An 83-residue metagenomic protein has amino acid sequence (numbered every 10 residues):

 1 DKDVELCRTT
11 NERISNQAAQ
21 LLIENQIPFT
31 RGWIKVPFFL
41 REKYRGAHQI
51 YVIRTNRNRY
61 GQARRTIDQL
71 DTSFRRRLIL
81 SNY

Functional and structural regions predicted by a protein language model:
D1-Y83: Acidic/polar low-complexity segments and flexible, solvent-exposed patches
